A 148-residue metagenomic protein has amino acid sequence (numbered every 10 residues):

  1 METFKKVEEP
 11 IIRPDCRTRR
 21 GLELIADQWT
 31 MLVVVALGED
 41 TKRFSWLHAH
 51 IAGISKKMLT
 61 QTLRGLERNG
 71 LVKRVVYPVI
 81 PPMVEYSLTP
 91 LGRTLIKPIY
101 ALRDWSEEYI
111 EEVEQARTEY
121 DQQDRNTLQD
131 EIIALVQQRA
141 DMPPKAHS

Functional and structural regions predicted by a protein language model:
M1-R13, R68, K73, P90-S148: C-terminal regulatory/oligomerization modules of transcriptional regulators
I12-M58: N-terminal helix-turn-helix DNA-binding core of bacterial DNA-binding proteins
V34, G38, E85, R93-I96: Short amphipathic alpha-helical segments with heptad-repeat character
S45, R64, V84: Residues within the helices of the helix-turn-helix
L59, L63-L66: Basic amphipathic alpha-helical segments that dock to polyanions
E67-S87: Beta-hairpin "wing" of winged helix-turn-helix
